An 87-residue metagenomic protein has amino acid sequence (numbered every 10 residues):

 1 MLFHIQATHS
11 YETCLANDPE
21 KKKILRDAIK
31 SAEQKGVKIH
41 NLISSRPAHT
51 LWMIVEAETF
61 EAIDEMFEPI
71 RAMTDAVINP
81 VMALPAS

Functional and structural regions predicted by a protein language model:
M1-T50, E58-E61, A83-S87: Short S/T/G/P-rich N-terminal loop/turn motif that feeds into the first structured element of a domain
Q34, I70-M73: Acidic-histidine catalytic/liganding microenvironments
T50-W52, D75: A common structural microfeature
M53-V55, M66: Functionalized membrane-embedded alpha-helices
I63-R71: Short amphipathic alpha-helices in soluble, non-transmembrane regions that often serve as interface/regulatory elements
M73-P85: Conserved short beta-strand edge segments in small beta-sheet-based binding/regulatory domains
